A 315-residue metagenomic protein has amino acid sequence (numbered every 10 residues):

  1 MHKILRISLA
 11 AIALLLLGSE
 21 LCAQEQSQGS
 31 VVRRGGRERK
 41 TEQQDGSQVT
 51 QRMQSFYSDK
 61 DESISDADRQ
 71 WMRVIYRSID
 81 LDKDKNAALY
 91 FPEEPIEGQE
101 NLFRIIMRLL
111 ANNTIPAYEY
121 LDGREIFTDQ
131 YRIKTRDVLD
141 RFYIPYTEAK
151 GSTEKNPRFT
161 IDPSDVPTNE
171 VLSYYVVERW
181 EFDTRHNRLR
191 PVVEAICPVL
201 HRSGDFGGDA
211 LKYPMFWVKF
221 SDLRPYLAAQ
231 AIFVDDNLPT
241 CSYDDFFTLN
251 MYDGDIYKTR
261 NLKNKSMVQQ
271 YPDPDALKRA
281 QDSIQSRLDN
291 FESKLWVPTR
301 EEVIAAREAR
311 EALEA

Functional and structural regions predicted by a protein language model:
M1-V32: Bacterial Sec-dependent N-terminal signal peptides
Q24-R185, S203, D222-A306: A domain-level signal for the mature, folded cores of soluble proteins
N169-V171, P191-V193, Y213-M215: Extracytoplasmic
R202-D209: Short, cysteine-centered beta-strand-loop-beta hairpins and adjacent loop/turn segments enriched in charged/polar
M215, F220-L223: Internal mixed-charge
E311-A315: Intrinsically disordered, low-complexity cytosolic loops and termini enriched in serine/threonine/proline
